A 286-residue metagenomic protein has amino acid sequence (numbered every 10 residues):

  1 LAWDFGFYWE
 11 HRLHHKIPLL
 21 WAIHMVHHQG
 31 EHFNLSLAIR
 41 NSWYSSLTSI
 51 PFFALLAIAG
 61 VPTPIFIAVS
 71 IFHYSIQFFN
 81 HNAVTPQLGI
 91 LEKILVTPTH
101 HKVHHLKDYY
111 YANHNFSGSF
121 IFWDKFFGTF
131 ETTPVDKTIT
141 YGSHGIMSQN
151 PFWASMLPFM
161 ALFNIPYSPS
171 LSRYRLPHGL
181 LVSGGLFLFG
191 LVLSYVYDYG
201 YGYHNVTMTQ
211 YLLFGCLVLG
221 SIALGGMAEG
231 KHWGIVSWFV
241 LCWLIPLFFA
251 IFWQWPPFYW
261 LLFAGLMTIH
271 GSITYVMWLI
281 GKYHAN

Functional and structural regions predicted by a protein language model:
L1-I146: Membrane-embedded catalytic scaffold of the fatty acid hydroxylase/desaturase
L13-M25, M160-P169, F187-S194, Q210-I222: Hydrophobic, membrane-facing alpha-helical anchors
Y44-F52, V182-Y195, L241-C242: Core segments of transmembrane alpha-helices that mediate helix-helix packing or line hydrophobic substrate/ligand
P62, R175-L181, V206, P256-P257: Generic structural signal for alpha-helix starts
I65-F66, Y109-N113, T132-I139, F159-N164 (+2 more regions): Short, highly charged low-complexity linear segments
T138-P169: A membrane-cytosol interface segment of integral membrane proteins
Y167-L186: Membrane-water interface at loop-to-transmembrane-helix junctions
S194-H284: Substrate-recognition/cap regions that form aromatic- and gly/pro-loop-enriched pockets for small-molecule ligands
